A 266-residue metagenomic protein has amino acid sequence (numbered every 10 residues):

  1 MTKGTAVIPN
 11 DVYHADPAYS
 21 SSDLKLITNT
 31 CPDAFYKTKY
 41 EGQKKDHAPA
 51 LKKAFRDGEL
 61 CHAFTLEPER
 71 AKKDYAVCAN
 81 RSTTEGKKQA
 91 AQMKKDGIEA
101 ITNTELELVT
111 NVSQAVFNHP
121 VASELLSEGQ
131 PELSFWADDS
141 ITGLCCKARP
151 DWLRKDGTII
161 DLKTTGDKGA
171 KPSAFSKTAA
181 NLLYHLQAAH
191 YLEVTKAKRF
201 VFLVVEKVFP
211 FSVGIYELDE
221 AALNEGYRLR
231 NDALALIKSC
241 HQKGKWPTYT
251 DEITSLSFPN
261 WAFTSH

Functional and structural regions predicted by a protein language model:
M1-A148, T250-S255: Metal-dependent nuclease catalytic cores that hydrolyze phosphodiester bonds in DNA/RNA, characterized by
H47-A50, K94-I101, K171-L182, D219-A221: Short histidine-centered catalytic/ligand-binding loop motif
L60, L183-H190: Short amphipathic alpha-helical face segments that pack within enzyme cores and frequently flank/anchor catalytic
H62, W152, R230: A residue-level signal for conserved active-site and pocket-lining positions in enzyme catalytic cores
L133-F135, L162-T164, V204: Short, structured patches in soluble enzyme cores that scaffold and shape functional sites
S140-R149, L153, G166-D167, I253-F258 (+1 more regions): Glycosyltransferase-associated regions of secretory-pathway enzymes, highlighting luminal stem/catalytic domains
A148-F175, Y191: Conserved catalytic cores of phosphodiester-cleaving nucleases, focusing on short active-site segments
T178-N181, H190-H266: Metal-dependent nuclease catalytic regions and adjoining charged, substrate-binding loops involved in nucleic-acid end
